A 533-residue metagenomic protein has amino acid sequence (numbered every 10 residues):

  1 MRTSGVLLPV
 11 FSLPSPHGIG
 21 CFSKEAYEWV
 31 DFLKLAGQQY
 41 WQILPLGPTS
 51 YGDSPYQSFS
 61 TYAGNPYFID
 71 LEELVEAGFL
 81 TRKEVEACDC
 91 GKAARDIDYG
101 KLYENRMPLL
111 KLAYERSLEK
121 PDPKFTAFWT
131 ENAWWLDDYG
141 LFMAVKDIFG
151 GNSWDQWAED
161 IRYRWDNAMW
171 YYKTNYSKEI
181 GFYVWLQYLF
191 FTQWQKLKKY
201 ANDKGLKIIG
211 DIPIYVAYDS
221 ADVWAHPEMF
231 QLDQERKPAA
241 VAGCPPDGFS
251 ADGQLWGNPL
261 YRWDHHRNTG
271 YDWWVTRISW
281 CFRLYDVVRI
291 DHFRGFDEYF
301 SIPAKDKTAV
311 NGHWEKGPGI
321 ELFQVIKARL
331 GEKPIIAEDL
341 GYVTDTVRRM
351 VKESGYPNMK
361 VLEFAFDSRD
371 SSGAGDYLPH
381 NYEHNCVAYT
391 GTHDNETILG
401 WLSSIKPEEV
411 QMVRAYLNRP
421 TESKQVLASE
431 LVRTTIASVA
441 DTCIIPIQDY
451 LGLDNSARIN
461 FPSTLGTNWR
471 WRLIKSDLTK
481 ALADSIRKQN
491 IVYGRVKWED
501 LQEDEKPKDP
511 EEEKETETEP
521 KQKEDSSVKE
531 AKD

Functional and structural regions predicted by a protein language model:
M1-F11, Y27: N-terminal regions that are enriched for targeting/export leaders and immediately downstream pro/stem segments
P9, S15, D53-Q187, F191 (+3 more regions): Alpha-amylase-like alpha-glycosidases and glucanotransferases acting on alpha-linked glucans and related
E25-T49, L284-Y285: Catalytic domains of carbohydrate-active enzymes, especially glycoside hydrolases
K34, W194-K204, K327, V351-K352: Surface-exposed amphipathic alpha-helices with a cationic face
L44, K207-I209, P213, V287 (+1 more regions): Outer-envelope exported proteins of Gram-negative bacteria
Y183, Y188-V216: Conserved, well-ordered alpha-helix/loop/beta-strand core segments that scaffold catalytic motifs
G452-E505, V528, D533: Structured C-terminal cap/extension of enzyme domains
E511-D533: Long, low-complexity, intrinsically disordered segments
